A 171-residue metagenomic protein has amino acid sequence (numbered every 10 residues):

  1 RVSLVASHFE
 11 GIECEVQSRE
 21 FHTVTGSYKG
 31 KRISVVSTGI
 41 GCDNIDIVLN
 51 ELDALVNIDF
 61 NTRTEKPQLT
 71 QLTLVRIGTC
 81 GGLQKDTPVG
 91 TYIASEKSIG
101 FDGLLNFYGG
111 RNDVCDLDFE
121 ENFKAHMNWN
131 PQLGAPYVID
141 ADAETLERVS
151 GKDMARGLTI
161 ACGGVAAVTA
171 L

Functional and structural regions predicted by a protein language model:
R1-Y137: Metabolite-binding pocket within alpha/beta catalytic cores that recognizes anionic/polar moieties
D118-L171: Active-site rim beta-loop-alpha module in soluble metabolic enzymes
